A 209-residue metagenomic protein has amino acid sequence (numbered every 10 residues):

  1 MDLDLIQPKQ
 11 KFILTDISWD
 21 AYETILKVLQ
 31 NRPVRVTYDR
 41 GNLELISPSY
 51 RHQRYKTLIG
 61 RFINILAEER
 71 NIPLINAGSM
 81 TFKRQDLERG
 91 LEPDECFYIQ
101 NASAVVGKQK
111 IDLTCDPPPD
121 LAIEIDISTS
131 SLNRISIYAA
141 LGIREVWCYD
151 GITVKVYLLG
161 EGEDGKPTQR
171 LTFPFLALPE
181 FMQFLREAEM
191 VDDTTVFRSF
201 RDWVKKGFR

Functional and structural regions predicted by a protein language model:
M1-R209: Gly/Pro/Ser/Thr-rich low-complexity, intrinsically disordered segments predominantly at protein N-termini
